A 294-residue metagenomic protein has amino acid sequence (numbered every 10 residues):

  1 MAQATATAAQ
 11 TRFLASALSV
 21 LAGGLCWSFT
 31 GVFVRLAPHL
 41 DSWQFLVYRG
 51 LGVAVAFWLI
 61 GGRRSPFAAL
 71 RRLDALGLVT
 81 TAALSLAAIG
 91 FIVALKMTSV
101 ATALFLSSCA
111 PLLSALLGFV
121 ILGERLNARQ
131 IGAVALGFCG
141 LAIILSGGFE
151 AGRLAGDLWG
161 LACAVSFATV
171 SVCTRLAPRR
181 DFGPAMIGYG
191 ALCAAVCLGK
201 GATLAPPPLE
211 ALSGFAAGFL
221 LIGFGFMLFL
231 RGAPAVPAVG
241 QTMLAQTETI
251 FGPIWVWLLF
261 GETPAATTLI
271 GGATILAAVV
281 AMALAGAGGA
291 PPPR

Functional and structural regions predicted by a protein language model:
M1-V47, A82, G90, A135 (+4 more regions): Glycine-/small-residue-enriched transmembrane alpha-helix faces in small-molecule transporters and effluxers
A2-A6, G50, S146, Q246-R294: C-terminal-most transmembrane helix of multi-pass membrane proteins
A15-G23, R64-I92, L154-C163, L198 (+2 more regions): Loop-to-transmembrane-helix transition segments
S16, H39-L86, L113-S114, S166-V170 (+3 more regions): Transmembrane alpha-helices of multi-pass small-molecule transport proteins
F57, L84, L116-L117, L126-S146 (+3 more regions): Hydrophobic transmembrane alpha-helices of multi-pass small-molecule transport proteins
L59-S65, F91-V93, A110-G132, I250-I270: C-terminal transmembrane-helix exit sites in multi-pass transporters
R71, L104-S107, G123-I143, E150-D157 (+2 more regions): Loop-to-transmembrane alpha-helix entry segments
A103-C109, T174-L192, I222-L258: Helix-helix packing/entry segments at the starts of transmembrane helices
